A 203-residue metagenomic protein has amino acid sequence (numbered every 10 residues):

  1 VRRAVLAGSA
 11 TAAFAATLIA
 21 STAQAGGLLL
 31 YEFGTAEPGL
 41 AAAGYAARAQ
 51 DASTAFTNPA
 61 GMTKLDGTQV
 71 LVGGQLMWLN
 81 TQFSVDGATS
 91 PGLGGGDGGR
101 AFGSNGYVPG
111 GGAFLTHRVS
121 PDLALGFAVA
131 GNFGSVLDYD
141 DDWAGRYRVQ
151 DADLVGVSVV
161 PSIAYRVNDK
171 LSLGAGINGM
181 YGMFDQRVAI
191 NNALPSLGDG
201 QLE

Functional and structural regions predicted by a protein language model:
V1-Q24: Gram-negative bacterial Sec-dependent N-terminal signal peptides
A20-L125, V129-A130, I163: N-terminal, post-signal peptide beta-strand-biased segments of exported outer-membrane/organellar beta-barrel and other
Q82-T89, L137-G145, M180, D185-L194 (+1 more regions): Outer-membrane beta-barrel translocator domains and adjoining extracellular loop/strand segments of Gram-negative
G96-A101, A144-Q150, L197-E203: Extracellular loop and loop/strand-boundary signature of outer-membrane beta-barrel proteins
L123-L125, K170-L173: Repeated loop/turn-to-beta-strand initiation elements of outer-membrane beta-barrel proteins
G131-L137: Conserved beta-ketoacyl condensing-enzyme motif
N132, A164, N168-K170, I177-F184: Short acidic/polar capping segments at secondary-structure boundaries
D140-P161: Asp-box/WD-like beta-propeller blade repeats and closely related beta-sheet repeat scaffolds
